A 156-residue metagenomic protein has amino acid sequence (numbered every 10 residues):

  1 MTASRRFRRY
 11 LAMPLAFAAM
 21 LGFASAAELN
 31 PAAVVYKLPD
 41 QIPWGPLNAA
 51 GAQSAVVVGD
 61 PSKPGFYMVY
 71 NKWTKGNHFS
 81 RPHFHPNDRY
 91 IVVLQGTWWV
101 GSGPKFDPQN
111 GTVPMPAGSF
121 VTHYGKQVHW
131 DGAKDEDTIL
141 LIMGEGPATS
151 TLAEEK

Functional and structural regions predicted by a protein language model:
T2-P14: Bacterial N-terminal signal peptides that target proteins for export
A12-G22: Bacterial N-terminal signal peptides
S25-Y70, E155-K156: A short, N-terminal "cap"/entry segment at the start of jelly-roll beta-barrel domains of the cupin/DSBH fold
A33-V35, N110, V128-K156: Double-stranded beta-helix
S62, P104-K126: Short acidic-glycine-tyrosine-enriched beta hairpin
Y67-H85, Y124-K126: Conserved short histidine dyad/triad with adjacent acidic residue
T74-N77, F84-F106: Glycine- and acidic-residue-biased ligand/ion/polar-headgroup-sensing regions
S80-P82, V100-G101, H123, V128-K134: Short beta-strand His + acidic residue motifs that chelate non-heme Fe in jelly-roll/DSBH and cupin folds
